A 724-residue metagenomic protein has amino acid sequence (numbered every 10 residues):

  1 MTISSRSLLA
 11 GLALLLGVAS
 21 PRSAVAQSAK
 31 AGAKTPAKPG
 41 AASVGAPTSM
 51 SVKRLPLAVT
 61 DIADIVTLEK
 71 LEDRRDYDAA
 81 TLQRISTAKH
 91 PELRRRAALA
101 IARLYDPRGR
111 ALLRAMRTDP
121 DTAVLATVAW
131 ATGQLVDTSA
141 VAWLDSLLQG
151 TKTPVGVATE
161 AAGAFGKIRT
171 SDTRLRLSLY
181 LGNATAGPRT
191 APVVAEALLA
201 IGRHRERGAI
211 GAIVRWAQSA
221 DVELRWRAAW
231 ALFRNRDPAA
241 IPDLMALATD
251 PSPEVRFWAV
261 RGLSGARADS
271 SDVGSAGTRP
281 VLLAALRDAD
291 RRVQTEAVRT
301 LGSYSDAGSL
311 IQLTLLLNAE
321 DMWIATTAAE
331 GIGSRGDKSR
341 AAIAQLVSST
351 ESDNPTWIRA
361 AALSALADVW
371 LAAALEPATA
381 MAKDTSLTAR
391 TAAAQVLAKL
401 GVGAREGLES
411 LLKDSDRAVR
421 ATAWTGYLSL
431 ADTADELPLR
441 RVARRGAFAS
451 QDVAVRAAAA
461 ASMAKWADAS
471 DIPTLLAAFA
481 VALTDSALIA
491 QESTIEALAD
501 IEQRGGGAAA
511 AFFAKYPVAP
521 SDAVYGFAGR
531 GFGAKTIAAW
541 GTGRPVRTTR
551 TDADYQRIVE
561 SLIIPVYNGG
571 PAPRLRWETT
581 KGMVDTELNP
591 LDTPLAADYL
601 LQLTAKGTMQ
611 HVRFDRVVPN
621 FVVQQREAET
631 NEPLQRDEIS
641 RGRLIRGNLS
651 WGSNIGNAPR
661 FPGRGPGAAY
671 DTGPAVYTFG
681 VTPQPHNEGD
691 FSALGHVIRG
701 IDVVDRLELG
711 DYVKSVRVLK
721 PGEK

Functional and structural regions predicted by a protein language model:
M1-S4: N-terminal secretory signal peptides that target proteins for export/translocation
A10-A19: Bacterial N-terminal signal peptides
A26-L55, E723-K724: Compositionally biased, proline/threonine/alanine/serine-rich low-complexity intrinsically disordered stretches
K53-D76, E92-D106, A111-A115, L125-D137 (+20 more regions): Structural detector for internal amphipathic alpha-helices that build alpha-solenoid repeat scaffolds
D78, G109, A140, T173 (+9 more regions): Stable alpha-helical elements in mature extracytoplasmic
A80-Q83, L112-R114, W143-L147, R176-L181 (+11 more regions): Buried hydrophobic core positions in alpha-solenoid tandem helical repeats
K89-H90, P120-D121, K152-P154, R189-T190 (+11 more regions): Short inter-helical turns and helix N-cap capping residues of alpha-solenoid HEAT/ARM repeat scaffolds
D452, P473-K724: Cyclophilin-like peptidyl-prolyl cis-trans isomerases
